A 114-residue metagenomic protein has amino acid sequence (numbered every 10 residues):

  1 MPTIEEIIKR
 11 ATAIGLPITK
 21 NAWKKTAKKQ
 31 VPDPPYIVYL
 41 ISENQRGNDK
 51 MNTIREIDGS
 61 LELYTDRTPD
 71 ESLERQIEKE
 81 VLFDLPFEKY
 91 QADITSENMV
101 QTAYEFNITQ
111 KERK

Functional and structural regions predicted by a protein language model:
M1-Q45, M51, D66: Small/polar-rich, solvent-exposed N-terminal microdomains that initiate assembly or binding
V31, M51-R55, S96-V100: A generic structural micro-feature
L40-D49, G59, I108-K114: Long, continuous compositionally biased terminal/linker segments
N52-I57, Q76-K79: Short intrinsically disordered coil segments
I54-R67, V100-Q110: Oligomerization/assembly interface segments of phage tail-like spikes and tubes
P69-E71: Alpha-helix N-cap/loop-to-helix initiation residues
E74-K114: Acidic-leaning, charged glycine-interspersed low-complexity segments
